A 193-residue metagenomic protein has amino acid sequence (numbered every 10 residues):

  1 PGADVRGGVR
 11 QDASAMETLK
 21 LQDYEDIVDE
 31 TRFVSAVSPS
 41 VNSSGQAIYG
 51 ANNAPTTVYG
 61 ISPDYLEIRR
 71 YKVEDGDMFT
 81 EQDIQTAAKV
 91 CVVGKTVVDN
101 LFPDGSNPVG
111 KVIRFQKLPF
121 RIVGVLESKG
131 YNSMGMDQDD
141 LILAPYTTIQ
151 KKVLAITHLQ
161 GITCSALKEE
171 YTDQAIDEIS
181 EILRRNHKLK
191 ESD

Functional and structural regions predicted by a protein language model:
P1-T57, D64, D99-N100, Q150-K151 (+2 more regions): Hydrophobic, regular-secondary-structure patches
Y59, P63-D83, A87-S192: Mid-to-C-terminal secondary-structure elements that act as membrane-proximal/extracytoplasmic interface segments
